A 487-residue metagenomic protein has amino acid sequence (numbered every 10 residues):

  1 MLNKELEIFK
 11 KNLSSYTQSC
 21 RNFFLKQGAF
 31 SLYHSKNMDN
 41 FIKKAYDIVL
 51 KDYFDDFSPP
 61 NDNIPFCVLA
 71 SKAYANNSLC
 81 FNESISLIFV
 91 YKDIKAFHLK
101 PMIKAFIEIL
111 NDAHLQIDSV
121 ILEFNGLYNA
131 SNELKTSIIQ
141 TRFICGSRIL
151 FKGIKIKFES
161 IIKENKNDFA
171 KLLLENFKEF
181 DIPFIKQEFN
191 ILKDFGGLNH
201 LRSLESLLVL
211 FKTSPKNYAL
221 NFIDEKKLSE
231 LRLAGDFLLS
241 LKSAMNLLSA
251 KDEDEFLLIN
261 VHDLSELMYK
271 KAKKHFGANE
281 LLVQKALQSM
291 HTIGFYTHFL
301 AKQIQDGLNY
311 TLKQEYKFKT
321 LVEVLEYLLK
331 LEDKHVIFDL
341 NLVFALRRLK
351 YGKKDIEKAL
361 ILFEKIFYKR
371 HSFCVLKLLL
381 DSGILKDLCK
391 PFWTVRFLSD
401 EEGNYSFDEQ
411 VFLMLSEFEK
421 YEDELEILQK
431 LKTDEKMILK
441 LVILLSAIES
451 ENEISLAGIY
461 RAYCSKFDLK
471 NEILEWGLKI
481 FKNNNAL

Functional and structural regions predicted by a protein language model:
M1-P65, N82: N-terminal regions immediately upstream of nucleotidyltransferase
N3, E164-I304, T433-I438, S450: Conserved nucleotidyltransferase catalytic core and NTase-mimicking acidic/glycine-rich helix/loop elements in nucleic
F23-H34, P183-K193, I356-K365, F392-V411: Active-site flanking loop/helix segments enriched in acidic
S35-K43, V49, S58-N61, L99-K152 (+3 more regions): Conserved catalytic core of two-metal-ion nucleotidyltransferases
K43-K95, K100, D434, L445: Active-site nucleotide-donor binding segment shared across nucleotidyl transfer reactions
P59-V68, N221-G235, K430-L445, E475-W476: Alpha-helical scaffolds flanking conserved acidic
C67-A73, E83-S84, L201, L241 (+4 more regions): His-Asp-centered metal-binding catalytic motifs of divalent-metal-dependent phosphohydrolases/nucleases
R232, N246, G307-C389, W393-T394 (+1 more regions): A cross-family structural signal marking well-folded subdomains
